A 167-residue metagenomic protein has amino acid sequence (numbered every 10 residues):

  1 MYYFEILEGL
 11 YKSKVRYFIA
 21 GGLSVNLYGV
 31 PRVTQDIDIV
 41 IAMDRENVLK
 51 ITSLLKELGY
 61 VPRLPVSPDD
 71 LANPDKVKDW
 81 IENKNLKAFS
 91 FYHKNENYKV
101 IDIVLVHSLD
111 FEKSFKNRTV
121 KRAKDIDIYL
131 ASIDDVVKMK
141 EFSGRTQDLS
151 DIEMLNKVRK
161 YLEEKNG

Functional and structural regions predicted by a protein language model:
M1-G167: Compositionally biased terminal segments of proteins
